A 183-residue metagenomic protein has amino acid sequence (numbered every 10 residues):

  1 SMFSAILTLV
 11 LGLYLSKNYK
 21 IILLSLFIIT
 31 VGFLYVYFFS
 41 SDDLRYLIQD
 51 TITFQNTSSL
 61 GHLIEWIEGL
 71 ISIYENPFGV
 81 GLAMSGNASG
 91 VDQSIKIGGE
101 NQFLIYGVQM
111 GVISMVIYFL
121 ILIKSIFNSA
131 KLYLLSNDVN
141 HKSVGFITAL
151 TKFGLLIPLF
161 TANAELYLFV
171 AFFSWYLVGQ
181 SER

Functional and structural regions predicted by a protein language model:
S1-F39: Hydrophobic alpha-helical segments of polytopic membrane proteins
S1-G12, Y118, Y167-V178: Hydrophobic core segments of transmembrane alpha-helices in multi-pass, intramembrane catalytic enzymes
S1-S4, V144-K152: Short hydrophobic alpha-helical membrane-embedded segments
L9, I113-S136: Hydrophobic, aromatic-rich transmembrane alpha-helices and their immediate juxtamembrane boundary segments
S16-L23, I126-A149: Membrane-interface helix-loop-helix junctions at transmembrane boundaries of multi-pass membrane enzymes, predominantly
F39, D43, I121-N128, K152: Transmembrane alpha-helix boundary/anchor motif
D42-M110, S129-S136: Long extracytoplasmic/lumenal interhelical loops at the membrane interface of multi-pass membrane proteins
T148-R183: Transmembrane alpha-helices of multi-pass inner-membrane enzymes
